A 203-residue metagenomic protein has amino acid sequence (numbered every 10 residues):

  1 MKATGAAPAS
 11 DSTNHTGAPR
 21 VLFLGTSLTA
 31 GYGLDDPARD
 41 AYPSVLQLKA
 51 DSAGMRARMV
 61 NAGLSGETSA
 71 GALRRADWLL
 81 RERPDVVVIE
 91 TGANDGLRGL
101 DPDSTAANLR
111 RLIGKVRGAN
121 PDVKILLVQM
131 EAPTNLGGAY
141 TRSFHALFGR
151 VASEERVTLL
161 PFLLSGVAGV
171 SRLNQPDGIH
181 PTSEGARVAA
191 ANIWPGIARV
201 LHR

Functional and structural regions predicted by a protein language model:
K2-S65, R75-R83: Serine-esterase "nucleophile elbow" of acetyl-processing enzymes
L48, S52-M55, G71-R203: Alpha-helical cap/lid subdomain in secreted, periplasmic, or secretory-pathway luminal O-acyl-processing enzymes
G66-A70: Acidic-and-aromatic substrate-binding clefts and catalytic sites of carbohydrate-active enzymes
